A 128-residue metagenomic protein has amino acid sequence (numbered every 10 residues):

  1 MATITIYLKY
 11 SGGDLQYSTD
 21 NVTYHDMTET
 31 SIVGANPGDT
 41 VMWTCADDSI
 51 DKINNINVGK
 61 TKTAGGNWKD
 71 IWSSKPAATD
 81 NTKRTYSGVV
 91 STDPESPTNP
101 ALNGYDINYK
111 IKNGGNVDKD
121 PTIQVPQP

Functional and structural regions predicted by a protein language model:
A2-P37: N-terminal edge beta-strand
I4-L8, L15-Y17, V41, I56 (+2 more regions): Hydrophobic beta-strand residues in large extracellular and virion-surface proteins
Y7, K75-P128: Extracellular/periplasmic metallocenter environments
G12-D14, S49, P94: Residues that cap or initiate secondary-structure elements
Q16, I71-W72, T85: Intrinsically disordered, low-complexity segments
S18, A46, G59-T61, K110-K112: Predominantly extracellular/luminal cell-surface or secreted proteins
S31-S49: Beta-strand cores of secreted/periplasmic/IMS beta-sandwich domains, seen most often in copper-related folds
I50, N54-W72: Short, surface-exposed alpha-helix to beta-strand junction/turn motifs within ectodomains of secreted and cell-envelope
